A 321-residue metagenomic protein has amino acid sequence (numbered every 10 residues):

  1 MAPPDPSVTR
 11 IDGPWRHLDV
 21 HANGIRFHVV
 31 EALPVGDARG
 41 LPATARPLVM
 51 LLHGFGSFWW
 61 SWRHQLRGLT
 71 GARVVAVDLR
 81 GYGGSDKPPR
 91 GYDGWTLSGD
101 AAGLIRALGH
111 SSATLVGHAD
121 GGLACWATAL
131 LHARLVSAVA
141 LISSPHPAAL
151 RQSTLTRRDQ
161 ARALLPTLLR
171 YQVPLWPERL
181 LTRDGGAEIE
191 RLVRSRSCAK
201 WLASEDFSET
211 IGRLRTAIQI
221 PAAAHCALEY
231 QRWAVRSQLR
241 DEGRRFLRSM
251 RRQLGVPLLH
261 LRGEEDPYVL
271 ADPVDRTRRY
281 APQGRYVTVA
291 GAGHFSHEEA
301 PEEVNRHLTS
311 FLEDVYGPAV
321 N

Functional and structural regions predicted by a protein language model:
A2-S7, G13-W15, F27, V35-D37 (+6 more regions): Flexible "cap/lid" subdomain of the alpha/beta-hydrolase fold that forms the substrate-access gate
H21-N23, G40-T44, G68, M250-L254: Short, flexible hinge/linker loops that cap or flank conserved catalytic cores
A22-N23, E31-P34: Active-site beta-strand termini and strand-to-loop segments that position acidic
V35-G84: Conserved HGGG/HGGXW glycine-rich cap/lid loop of the alpha/beta-hydrolase fold
G54, A119, E298-E299: Conserved acidic functional residues
A292-P301, N305: Catalytic histidine-centered segment of alpha/beta-hydrolase-like enzymes
V315-N321: Alpha/beta-hydrolase-fold serine-hydrolase catalytic core, especially in secreted/extracellular enzymes
